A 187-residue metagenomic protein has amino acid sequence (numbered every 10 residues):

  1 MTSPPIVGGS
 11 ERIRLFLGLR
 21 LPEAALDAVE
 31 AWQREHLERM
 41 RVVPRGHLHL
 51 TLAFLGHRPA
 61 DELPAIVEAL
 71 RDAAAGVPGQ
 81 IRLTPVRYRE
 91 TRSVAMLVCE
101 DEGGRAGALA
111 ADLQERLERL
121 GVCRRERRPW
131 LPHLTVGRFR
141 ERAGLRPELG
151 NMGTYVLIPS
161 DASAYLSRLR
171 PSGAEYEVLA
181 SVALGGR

Functional and structural regions predicted by a protein language model:
M1-R187: Histidine-dependent nucleotide/RNA phosphoesterase domain, centered on the 2H-phosphoesterase fold with its duplicated
